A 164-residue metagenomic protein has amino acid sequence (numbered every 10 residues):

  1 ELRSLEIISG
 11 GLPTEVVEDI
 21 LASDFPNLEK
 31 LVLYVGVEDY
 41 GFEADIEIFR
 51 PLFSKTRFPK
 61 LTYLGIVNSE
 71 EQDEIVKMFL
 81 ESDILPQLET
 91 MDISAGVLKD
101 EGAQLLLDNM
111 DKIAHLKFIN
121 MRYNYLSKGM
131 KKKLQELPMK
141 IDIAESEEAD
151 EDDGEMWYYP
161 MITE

Functional and structural regions predicted by a protein language model:
E1-S4, D24-K30, S54-Y63, D83-T90 (+2 more regions): Leucine-rich repeat
E6-L12, V32-A44, G65-E71, I84-L85 (+4 more regions): Concave beta-strand-loop units of leucine-rich repeat
P13-L21, E43-S54, Q72-E81, D100-N109 (+1 more regions): Leucine-rich repeat
V16-V67: Aromatic-anchored, glycine/proline-accented short structural segments that stabilize local strand-turns or short
Y123-E164: Eukaryotic acidic, Ser/Thr-rich intrinsically disordered low-complexity regions
